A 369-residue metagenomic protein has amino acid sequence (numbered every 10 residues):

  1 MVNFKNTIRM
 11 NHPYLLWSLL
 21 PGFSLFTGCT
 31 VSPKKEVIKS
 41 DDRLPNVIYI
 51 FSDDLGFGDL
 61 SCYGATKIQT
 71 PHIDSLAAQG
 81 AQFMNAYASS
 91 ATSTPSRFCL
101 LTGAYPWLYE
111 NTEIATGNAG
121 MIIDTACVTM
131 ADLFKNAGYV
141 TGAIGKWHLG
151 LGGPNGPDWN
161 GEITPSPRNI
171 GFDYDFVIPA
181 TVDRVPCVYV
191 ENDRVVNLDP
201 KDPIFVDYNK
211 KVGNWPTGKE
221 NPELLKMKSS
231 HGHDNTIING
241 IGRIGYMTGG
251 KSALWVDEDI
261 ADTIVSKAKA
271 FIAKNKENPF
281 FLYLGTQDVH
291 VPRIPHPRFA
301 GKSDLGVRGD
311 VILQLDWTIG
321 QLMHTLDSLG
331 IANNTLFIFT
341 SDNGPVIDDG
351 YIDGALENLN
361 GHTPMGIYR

Functional and structural regions predicted by a protein language model:
M1-V2, V31: Secreted/periplasmic carbohydrate-active enzymes, especially glycoside hydrolases
F4-W17: Bacterial N-terminal signal peptides that target proteins for export
W17-L25: Sec-dependent N-terminal signal peptides
S24, C29-R369: Formylglycine-dependent sulfatase
